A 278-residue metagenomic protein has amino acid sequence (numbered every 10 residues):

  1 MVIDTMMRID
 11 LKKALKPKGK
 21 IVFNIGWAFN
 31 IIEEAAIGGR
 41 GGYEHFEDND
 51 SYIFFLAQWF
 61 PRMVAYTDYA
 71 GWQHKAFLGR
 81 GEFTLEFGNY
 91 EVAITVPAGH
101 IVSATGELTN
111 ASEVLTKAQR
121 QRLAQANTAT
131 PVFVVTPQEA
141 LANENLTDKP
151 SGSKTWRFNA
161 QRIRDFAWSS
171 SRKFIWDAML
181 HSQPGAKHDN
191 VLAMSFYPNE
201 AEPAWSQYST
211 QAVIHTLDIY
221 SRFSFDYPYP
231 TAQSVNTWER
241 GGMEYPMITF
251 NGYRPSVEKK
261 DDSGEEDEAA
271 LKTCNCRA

Functional and structural regions predicted by a protein language model:
M1-D48, L141-S151, T155-W156: A surface-exposed beta-strand-loop module
V2, D10-K12, G26, L56-A57 (+3 more regions): A structural detector for beta-sheet-dominated domains
K18, R277-A278: Alpha-helical hinge/cap motifs
W27-I31, L56-A70: Enriched for extracellular/lumenal, surface-exposed ectodomains of secreted and cell-surface proteins
G41-M63, S112, E239-M243: Short edge-strand/loop segments of extracellular domains
M63-W72, L78-C276: Hydrophobic helix-coil surface modules that form long, contiguous segments used for peptide/substrate interaction
